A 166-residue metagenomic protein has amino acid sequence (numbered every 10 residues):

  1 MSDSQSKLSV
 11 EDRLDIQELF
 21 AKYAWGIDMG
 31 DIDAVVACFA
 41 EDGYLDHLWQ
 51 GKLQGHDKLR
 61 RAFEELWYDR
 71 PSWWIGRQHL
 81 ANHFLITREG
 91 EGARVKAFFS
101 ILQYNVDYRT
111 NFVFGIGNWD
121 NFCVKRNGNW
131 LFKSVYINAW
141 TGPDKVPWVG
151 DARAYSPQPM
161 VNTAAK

Functional and structural regions predicted by a protein language model:
M1-M29, D33-C38: Short, low-complexity N-terminal intrinsically disordered segments enriched in polar/charged residues
D3-S4, S72-K166: A beta-strand edge to alpha-helix "cap/lid" segment located at domain peripheries
S6, V10, L53, T110: Charge-dense, low-complexity intrinsically disordered segments
E18, Q54, N118: Short, well-structured alpha-helical interface segments that form or flank functional binding sites
A21, W25, W49, R109 (+1 more regions): Short, charged/polar micro-motifs that form catalytic or ligand-binding hotspots
I32-S100: A solvent-exposed, acidic/Ser-Thr-rich amphipathic alpha-helical stretch
